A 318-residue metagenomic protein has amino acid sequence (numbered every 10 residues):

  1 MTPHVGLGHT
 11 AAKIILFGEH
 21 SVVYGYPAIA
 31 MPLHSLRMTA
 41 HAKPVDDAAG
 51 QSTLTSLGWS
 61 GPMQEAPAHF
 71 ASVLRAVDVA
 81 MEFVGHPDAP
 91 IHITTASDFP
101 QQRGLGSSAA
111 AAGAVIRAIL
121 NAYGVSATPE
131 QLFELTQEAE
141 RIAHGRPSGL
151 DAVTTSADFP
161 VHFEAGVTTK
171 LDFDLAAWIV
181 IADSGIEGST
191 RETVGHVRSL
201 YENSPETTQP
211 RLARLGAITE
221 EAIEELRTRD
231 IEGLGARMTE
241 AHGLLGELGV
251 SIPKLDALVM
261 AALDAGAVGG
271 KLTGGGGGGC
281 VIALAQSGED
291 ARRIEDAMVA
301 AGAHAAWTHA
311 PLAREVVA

Functional and structural regions predicted by a protein language model:
T2-F17, S21-V23, A30, T39-P87 (+4 more regions): C-terminal nucleotide
H34: Gly/Ser-rich catalytic/binding loops embedded in alpha/beta enzyme cores
M81-R103, Q131, L135: Glycine- and acidic-rich phosphate- and metal-coordinating loops
G104-S126: DPxDG-like acidic metal-binding loop motif
A111, C280-I282: Conserved short hydrophobic patches within well-ordered secondary structure
G276-G278: Glycine-rich nucleotide-binding loop
